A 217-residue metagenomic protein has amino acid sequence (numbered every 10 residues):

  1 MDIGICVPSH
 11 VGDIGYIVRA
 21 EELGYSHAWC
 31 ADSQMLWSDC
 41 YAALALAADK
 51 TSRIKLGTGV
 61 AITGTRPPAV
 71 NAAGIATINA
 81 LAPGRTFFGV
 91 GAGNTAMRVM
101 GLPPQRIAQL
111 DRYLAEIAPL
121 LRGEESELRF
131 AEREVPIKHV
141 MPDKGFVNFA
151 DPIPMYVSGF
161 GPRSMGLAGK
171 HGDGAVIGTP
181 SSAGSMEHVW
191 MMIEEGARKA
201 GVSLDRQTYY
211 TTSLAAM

Functional and structural regions predicted by a protein language model:
M1-G59, I153: N-terminal beta1-alpha1-beta2 module of alpha/beta enzyme domains
M1-V11, A61-P68, F149-F160, A215: Active-site mouth loops of central-metabolism enzymes
P8, M35, R66, Q105 (+1 more regions): Short, surface-exposed alpha-helical recognition segments that flank or form part of ligand/macromolecule-binding
Y16, A72-G174, T179, A183-T208: Internal, glycine-rich beta/alpha segment that forms the wall or movable "lid" of small-molecule/cofactor binding
D32, T63, V90-A92, T179-S181 (+1 more regions): Short secondary-structure boundary segments
S33-M35, V60-A69, A92-A96: Acidic, glycine-rich active-site loops and adjacent beta-strand->loop/helix elements that engage anionic groups
T211-M217: Short, conserved secondary-structure transition motifs
